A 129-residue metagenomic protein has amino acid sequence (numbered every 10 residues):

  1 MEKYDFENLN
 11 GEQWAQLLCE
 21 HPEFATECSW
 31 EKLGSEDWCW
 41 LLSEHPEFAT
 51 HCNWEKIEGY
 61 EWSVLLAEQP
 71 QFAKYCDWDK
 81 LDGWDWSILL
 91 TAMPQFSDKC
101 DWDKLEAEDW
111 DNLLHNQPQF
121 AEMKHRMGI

Functional and structural regions predicted by a protein language model:
M1-I129: Alpha-helical scaffold segments
